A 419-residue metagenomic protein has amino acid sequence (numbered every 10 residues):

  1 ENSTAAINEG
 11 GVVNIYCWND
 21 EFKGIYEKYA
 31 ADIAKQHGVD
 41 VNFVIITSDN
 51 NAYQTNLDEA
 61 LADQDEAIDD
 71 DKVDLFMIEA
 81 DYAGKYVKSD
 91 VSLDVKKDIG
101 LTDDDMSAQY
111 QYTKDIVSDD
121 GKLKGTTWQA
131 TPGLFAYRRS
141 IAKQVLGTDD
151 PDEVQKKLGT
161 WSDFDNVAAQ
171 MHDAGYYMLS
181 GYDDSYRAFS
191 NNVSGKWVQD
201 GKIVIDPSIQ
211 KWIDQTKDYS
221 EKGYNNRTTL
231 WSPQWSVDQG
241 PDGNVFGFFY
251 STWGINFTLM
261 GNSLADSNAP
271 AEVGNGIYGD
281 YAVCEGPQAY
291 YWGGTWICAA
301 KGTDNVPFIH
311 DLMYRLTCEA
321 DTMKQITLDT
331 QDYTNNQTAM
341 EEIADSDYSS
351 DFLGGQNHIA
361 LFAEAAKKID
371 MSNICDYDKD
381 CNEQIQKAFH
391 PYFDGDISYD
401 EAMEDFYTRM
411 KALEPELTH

Functional and structural regions predicted by a protein language model:
E1-V13, T408-H419: Short, low-complexity disordered leader/linker segments with a strong preference for bacterial N-terminal type II
N2, F76-L134, S162, A271-E285 (+2 more regions): Hinge/lid segment of periplasmic solute-binding proteins
S3, D20-N42, I385: Short, polar/charged alpha-helical segment
I7-K28, I46-D49, I374-Y377: Extracytoplasmic "Venus flytrap"
G24, D32, N262-A265, Y290-Y291 (+2 more regions): Mature extracytoplasmic/periplasmic domains
A30, K211-D311: Extracytoplasmic/periplasmic substrate-binding proteins
K35-Q109, Q144-L146, Q239, F246-G247: Extracytoplasmic "Venus flytrap"/periplasmic binding protein-like
Q36, N42, K96-S107, K114-S185 (+3 more regions): Helix-loop-helix "hinge/cap" segment bordering the ligand-binding cleft or interdomain interface
